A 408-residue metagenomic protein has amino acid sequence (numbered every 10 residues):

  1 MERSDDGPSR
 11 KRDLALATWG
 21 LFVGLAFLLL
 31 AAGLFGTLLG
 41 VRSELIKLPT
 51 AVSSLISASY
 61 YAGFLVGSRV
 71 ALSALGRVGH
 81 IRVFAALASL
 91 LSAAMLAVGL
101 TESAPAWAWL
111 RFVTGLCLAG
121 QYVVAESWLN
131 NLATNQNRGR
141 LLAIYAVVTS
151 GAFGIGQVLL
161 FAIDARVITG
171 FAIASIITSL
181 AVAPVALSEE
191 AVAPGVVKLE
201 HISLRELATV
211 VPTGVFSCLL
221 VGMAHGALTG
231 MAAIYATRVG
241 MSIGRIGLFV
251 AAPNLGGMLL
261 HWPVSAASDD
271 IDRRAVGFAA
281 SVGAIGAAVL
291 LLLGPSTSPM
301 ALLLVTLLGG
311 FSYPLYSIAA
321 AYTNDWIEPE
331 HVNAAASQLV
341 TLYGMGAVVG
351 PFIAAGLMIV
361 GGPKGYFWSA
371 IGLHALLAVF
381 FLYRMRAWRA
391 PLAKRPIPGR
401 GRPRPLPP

Functional and structural regions predicted by a protein language model:
M1-D13, V192-L204, R384-P408: Intrinsic disorder in cytosolic terminal tails and internal cytosolic loops of multi-pass membrane transporters
R12-Y61, V211-S217, G226-V239, I246: Helix-loop boundary and gating motifs at the non-cytosolic
G67-H80, D164, L260-D272, M358-I359: Helix-to-loop junctions at the C-terminal end of transmembrane segments in multipass secondary transporters
R82-L96, S175, A275-L290, I371: Structural signature of the two symmetry-related core transmembrane helices
F112-V147: Cytoplasmic helix-loop-helix junction between adjacent transmembrane helices in 12-TM secondary transporters
G120-A133, Y313-E328: Intracellular juxtamembrane helix-capping segments at the cytosolic ends of symmetry-related transmembrane helices
L160-F161, S175-V196, L377-M385: C-terminal membrane-cytosol helix-exit motif in multi-pass small-molecule transporters
R274-S317: C-terminal transmembrane helical hairpin of 12-TM major facilitator-type secondary transporters
